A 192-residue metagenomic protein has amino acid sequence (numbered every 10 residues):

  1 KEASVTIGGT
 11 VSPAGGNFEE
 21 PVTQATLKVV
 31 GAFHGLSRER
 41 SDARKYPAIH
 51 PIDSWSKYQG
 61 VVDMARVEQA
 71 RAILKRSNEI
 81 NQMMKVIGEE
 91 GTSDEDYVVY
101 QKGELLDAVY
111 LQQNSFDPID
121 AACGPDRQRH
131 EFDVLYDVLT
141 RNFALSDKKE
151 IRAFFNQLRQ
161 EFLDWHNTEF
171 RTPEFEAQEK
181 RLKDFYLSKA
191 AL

Functional and structural regions predicted by a protein language model:
K1-L163, R171-F175, E179: P-loop NTPase catalytic core
F170-L192: C-terminal non-catalytic accessory extensions
